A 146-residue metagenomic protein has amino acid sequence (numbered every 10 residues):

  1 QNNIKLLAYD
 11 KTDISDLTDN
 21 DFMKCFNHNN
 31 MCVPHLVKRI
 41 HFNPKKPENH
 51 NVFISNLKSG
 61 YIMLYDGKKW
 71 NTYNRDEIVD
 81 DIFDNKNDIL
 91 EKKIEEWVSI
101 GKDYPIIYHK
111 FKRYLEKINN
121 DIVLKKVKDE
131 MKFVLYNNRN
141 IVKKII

Functional and structural regions predicted by a protein language model:
Q1-I146: Extended amphipathic coiled-coil helices
